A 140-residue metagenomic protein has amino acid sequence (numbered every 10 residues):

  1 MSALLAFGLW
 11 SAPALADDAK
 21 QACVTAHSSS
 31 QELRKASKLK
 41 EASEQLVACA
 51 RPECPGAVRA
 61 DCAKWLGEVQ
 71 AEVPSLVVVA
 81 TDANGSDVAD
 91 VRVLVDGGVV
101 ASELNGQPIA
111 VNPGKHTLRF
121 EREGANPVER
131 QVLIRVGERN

Functional and structural regions predicted by a protein language model:
M1-N140: Acidic, Pro/Ser/Gly/Ala-rich intrinsically disordered segments
